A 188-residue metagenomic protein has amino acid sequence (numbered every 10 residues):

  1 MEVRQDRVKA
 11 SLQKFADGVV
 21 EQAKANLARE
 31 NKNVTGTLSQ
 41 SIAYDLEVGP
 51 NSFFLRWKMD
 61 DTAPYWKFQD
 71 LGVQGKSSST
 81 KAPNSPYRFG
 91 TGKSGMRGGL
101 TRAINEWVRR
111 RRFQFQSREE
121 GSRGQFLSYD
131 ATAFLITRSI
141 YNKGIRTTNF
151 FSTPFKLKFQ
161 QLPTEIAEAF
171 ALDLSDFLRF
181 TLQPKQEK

Functional and structural regions predicted by a protein language model:
M1-R56: Charge-rich, low-complexity N-terminal segments
T37-K188: Charged, low-complexity interaction tracts
